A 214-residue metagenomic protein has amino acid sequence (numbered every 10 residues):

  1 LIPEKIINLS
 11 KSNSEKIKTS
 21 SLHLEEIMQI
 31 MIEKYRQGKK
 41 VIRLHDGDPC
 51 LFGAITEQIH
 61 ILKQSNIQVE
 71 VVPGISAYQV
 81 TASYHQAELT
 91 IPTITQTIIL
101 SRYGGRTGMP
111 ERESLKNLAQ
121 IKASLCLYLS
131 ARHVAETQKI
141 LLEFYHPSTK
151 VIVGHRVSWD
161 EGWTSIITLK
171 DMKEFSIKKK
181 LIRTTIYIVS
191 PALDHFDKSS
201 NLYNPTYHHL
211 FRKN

Functional and structural regions predicted by a protein language model:
L1-P3, C50, A77, H133 (+1 more regions): Alpha-helix capping/helix-boundary segments
L1-P3, E15-E25, I75-A77, T95-T97 (+2 more regions): Short, acidic/turn-prone active-site loops that include or flank metal/cofactor- and phosphate-binding residues
L1-V72, K173, T185: Class I S-adenosyl-L-methionine
E4, Q79, K139: Active-site phosphate/pyrophosphate- and oxyanion-stabilizing loops and adjacent acidic/basic residues in soluble
S14-S20, N66-V71, L89-Q96, H146-V153: Short hydrophobic/aromatic-enriched beta-strand-loop microsegments
E26, R36-V41, H60, T97 (+1 more regions): A contiguous loop/helix-start segment that scaffolds small-molecule binding in enzyme catalytic cores
D48-I121, W163-T168: Class I SAM-dependent methyltransferase SAM-binding "motif I" and its flanking Rossmann-like core
